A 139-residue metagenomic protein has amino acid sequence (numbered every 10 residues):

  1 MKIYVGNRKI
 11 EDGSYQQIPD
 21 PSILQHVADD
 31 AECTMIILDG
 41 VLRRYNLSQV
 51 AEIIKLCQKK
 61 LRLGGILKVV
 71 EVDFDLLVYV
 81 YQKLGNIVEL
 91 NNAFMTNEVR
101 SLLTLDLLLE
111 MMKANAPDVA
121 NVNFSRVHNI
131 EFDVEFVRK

Functional and structural regions predicted by a protein language model:
M1-A28, I66-K139: Class I (Rossmann-like) S-adenosyl-L-methionine-dependent methyltransferase catalytic domain, capturing the SAM-binding
L24-L38: A short acidic, Gly/Pro-enriched loop at the edge of an enzyme's catalytic core that lines a small-molecule cofactor
T34-V41, V50-I53: A short beta-strand submotif of the Rossmann-like class I SAM-dependent methyltransferase core that lines
R43-Y45: A short His-aromatic
L47-S48, V78: Short, function-defining helix-loop hinge/capping sites that tune catalysis or transport
A51-I66: A short glycine-rich, Lys/Arg-flanked "PGG" loop and its adjoining helix->strand segment in the class I
